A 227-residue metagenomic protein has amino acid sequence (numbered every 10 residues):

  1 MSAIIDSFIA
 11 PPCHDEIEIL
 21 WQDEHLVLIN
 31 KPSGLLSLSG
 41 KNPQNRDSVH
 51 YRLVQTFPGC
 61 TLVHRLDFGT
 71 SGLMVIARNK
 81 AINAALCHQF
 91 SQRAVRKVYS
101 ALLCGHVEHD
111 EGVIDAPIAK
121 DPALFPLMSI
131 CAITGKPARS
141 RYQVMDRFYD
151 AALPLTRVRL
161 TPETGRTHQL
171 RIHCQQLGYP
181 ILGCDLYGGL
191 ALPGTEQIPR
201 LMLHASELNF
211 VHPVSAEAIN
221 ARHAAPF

Functional and structural regions predicted by a protein language model:
M1-L26, P32-L36, K136, D150-A152 (+1 more regions): Pseudouridine synthases involved in rRNA/tRNA modification
I19, L103, R141-V144, I181: Conserved hydrophobic positions within beta-strands
S39-N42: Short, solvent-exposed loop/turn segments at secondary-structure boundaries
N45-D47, F90-K97: A short alpha->loop->secondary-structure connector
N45-T56, A123: Internal amphipathic helical hairpin motif
G59-L86, K120-L177, L203-F227: The conserved catalytic core of RNA pseudouridine synthases
H88-Q89, P117, H173, C184: Residue-level signal for well-ordered alpha-helical positions
R96-H109: Central beta-strand plus flanking loop segment that forms part of the substrate or channel wall within the catalytic
